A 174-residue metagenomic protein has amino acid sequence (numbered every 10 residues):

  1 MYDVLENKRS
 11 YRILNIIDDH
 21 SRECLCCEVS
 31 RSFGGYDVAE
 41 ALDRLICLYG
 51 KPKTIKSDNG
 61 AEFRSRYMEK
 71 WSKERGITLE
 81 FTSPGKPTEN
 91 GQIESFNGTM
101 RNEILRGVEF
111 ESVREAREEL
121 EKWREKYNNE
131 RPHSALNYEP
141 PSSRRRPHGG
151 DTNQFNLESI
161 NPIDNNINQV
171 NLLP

Functional and structural regions predicted by a protein language model:
M1-I13, D19-E121, E125-K126: RNase H-like DDE/DDD metal-dependent nuclease/strand-transfer catalytic core used by mobile genetic elements
R75-I77, T99-P174: C-terminal domain-tail junction helix/linker
